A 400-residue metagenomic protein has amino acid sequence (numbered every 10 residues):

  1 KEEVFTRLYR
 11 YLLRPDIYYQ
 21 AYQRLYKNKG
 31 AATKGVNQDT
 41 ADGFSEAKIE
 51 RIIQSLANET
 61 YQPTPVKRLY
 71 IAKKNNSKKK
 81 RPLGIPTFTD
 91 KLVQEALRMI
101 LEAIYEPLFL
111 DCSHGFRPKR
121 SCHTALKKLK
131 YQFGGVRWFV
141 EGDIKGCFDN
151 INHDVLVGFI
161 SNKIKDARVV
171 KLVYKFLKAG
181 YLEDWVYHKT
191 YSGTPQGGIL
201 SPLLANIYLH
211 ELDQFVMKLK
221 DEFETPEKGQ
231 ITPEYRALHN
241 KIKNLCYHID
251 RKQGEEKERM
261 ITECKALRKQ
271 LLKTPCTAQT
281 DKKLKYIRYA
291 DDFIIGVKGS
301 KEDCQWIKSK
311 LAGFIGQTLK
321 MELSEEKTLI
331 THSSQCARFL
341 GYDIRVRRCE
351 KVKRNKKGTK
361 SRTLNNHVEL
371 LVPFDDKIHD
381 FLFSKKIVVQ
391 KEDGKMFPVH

Functional and structural regions predicted by a protein language model:
K1-H400: Non-catalytic terminal/accessory segments
